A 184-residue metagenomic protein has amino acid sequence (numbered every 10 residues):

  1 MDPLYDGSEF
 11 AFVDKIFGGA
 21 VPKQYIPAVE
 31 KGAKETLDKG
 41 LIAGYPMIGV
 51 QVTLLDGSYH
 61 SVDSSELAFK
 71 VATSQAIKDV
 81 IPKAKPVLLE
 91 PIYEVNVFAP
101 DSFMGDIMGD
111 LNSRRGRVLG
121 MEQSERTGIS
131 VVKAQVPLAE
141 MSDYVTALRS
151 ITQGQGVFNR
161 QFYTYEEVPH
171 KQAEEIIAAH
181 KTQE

Functional and structural regions predicted by a protein language model:
M1-E184: Accessory interaction regions appended to the cores of large information-processing enzymes
